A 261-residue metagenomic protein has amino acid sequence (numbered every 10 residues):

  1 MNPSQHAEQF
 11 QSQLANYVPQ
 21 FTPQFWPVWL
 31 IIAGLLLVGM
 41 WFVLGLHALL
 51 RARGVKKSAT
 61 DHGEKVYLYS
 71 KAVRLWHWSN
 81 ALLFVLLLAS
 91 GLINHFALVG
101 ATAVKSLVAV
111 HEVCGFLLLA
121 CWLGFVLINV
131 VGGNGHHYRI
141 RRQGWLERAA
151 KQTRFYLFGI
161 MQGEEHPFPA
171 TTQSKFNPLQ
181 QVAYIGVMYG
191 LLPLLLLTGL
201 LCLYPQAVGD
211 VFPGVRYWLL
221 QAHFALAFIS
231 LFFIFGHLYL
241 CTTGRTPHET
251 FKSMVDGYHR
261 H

Functional and structural regions predicted by a protein language model:
M1-H261: Membrane-embedded alpha-helical bundles that constitute the cytochrome b-like, heme-associated redox core of multi-pass
